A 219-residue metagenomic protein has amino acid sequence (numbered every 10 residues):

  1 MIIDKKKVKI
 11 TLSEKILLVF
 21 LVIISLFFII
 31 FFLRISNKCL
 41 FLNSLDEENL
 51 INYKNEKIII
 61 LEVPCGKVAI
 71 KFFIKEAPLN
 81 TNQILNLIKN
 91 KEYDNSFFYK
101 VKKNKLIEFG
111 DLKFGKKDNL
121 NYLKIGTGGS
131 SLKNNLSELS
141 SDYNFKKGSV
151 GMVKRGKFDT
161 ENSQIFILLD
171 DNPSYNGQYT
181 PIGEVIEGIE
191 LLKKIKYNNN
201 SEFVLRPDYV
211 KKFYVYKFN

Functional and structural regions predicted by a protein language model:
M1-N219: Cyclophilin-like peptidyl-prolyl cis-trans isomerases
